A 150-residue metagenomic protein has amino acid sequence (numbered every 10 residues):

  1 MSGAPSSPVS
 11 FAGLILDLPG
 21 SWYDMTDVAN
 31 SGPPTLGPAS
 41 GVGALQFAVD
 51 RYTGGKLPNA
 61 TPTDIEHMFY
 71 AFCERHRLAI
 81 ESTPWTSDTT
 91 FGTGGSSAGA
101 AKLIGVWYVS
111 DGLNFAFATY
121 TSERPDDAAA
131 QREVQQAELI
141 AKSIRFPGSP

Functional and structural regions predicted by a protein language model:
M1, P5, A12, L113-F117 (+1 more regions): Intrinsically disordered, low-complexity terminal and linker regions enriched in polar/acidic and proline-rich content
S2-H67, A100: Secretory pathway targeting signatures of secreted, lumenal, and periplasmic proteins
S6, W22-Y23, L78-I80, I144: Short glycine-aromatic motifs
W22, A118-P150: Surface-exposed amphipathic alpha-helical segments
T35, F91-G92, A116-F117: General beta-strand recognition
G43-A48, L113-Y120: Glycine-rich, often proline-containing surface loops adjacent to acidic residues and nearby aromatics that form
I65-L113: Signature of long, low-cysteine stretches enriched in small and polar/charged residues
